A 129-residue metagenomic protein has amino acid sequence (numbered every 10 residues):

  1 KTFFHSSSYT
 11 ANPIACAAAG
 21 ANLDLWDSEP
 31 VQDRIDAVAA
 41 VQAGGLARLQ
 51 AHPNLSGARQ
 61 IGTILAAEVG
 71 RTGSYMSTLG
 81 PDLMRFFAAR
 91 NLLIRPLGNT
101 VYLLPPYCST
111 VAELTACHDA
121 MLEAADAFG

Functional and structural regions predicted by a protein language model:
K1-G129: Conserved N-terminal phosphate-binding loop of PLP-dependent enzymes in the Aspartate aminotransferase
